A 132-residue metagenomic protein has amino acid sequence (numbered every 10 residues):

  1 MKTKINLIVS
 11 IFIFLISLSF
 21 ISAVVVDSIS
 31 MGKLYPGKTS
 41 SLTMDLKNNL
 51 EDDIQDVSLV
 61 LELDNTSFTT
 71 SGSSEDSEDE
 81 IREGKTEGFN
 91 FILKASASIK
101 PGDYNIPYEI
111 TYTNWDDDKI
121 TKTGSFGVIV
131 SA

Functional and structural regions predicted by a protein language model:
S28-Y35, E78: Short beta-strand segments of immunoglobulin-like
G37-T43, E87-F89, D103-P107, K122: Short, solvent-exposed loop/turn segments enriched in Ser/Thr/Gly
N49, I92-P101, T113: Short, surface-exposed loop/turn segments at beta-strand-coil junctions that are enriched for proline with nearby
D52-V57, D103: Short acidic/proline- and small/hydrophobic-mixed sequence motifs that coincide with surface turns and coil-to-beta
L63, P107-D116: Enriched for extracellular/lumenal, surface-exposed ectodomains of secreted and cell-surface proteins
D64-A97: Intrinsically disordered, low-complexity Pro/Gly/Ser/Thr-rich segments with frequent PxxP/GP/PP motifs and embedded
A97-I106, D117-K119: Short glycine/proline/serine/threonine-rich loop/turn segments at secondary-structure transition edges
I129-A132: Extracellular interdomain linker/stem segments of modular secreted and single-pass surface proteins
